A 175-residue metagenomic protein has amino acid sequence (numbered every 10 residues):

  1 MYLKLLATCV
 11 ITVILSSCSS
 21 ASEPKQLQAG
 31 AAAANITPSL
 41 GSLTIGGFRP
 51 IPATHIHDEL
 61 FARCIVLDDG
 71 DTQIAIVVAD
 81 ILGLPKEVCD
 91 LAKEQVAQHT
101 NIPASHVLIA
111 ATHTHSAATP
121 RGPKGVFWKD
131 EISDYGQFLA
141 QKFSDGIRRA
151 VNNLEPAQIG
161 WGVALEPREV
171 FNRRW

Functional and structural regions predicted by a protein language model:
K4-S17: Bacterial N-terminal signal peptides
E23-W175: Conserved beta-alpha junction segments in alpha/beta enzyme cores
